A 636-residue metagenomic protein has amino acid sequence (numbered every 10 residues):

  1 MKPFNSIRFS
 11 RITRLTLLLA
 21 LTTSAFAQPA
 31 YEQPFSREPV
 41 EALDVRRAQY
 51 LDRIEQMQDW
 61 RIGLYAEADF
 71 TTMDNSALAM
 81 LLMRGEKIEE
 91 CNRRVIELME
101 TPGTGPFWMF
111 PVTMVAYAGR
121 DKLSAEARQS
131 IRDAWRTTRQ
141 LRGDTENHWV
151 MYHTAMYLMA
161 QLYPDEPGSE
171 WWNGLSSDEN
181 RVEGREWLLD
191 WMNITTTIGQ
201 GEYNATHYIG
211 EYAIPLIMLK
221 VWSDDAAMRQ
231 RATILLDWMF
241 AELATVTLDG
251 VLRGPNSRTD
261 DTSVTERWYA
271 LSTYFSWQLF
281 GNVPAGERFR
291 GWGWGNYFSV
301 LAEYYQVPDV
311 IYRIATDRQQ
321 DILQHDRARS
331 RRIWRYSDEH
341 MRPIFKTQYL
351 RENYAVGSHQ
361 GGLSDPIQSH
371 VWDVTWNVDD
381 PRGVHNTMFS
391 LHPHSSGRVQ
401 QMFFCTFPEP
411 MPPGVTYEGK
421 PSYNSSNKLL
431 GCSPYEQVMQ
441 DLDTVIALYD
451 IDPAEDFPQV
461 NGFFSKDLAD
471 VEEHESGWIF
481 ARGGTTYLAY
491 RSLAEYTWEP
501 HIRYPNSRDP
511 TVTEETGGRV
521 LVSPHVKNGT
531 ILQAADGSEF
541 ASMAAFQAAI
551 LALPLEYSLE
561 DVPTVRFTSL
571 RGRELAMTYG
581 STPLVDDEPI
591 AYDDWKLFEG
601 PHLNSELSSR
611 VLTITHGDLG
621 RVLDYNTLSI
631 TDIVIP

Functional and structural regions predicted by a protein language model:
M1-S10: N-terminal secretory signal peptides that target proteins for export/translocation
T13-S24: Bacterial N-terminal signal peptides
Q28-M151, P164, E179-L188, N282-P636: Ser/Thr/Asn(+Pro)-rich, low-complexity disordered segments
R94-T101, A116-I209, A213-A244, D249: Eukaryote-skewed repeat-based solenoidal scaffolds used as protein-protein interaction platforms, primarily
H207-G210, R258-S272, R313-Q320: Short flexible/disordered coil segments
I217, A226, Q230-G295: Extended amphipathic alpha-helical segments with heptad-repeat/coiled-coil character used for oligomerization, fusion
